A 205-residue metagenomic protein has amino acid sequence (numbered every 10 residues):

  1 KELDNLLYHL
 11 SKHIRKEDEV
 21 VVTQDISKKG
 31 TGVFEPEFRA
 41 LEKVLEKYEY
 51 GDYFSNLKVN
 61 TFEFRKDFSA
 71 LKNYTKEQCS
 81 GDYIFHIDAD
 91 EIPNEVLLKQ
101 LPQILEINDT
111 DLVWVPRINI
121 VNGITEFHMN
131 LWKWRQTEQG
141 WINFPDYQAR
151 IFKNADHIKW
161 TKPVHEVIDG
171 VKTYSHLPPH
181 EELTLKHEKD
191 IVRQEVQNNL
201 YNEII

Functional and structural regions predicted by a protein language model:
K1, K28, E91-I92, I120: Short acidic, S/G/P-rich loop/turn micro-motifs used as interaction or catalytic elements
K1-L7: A structural helix-start
L7-T61: Acidic donor-binding segment of Leloir-type glycosyltransferases
K12, E77-Q78: Solvent-exposed polar/charged
E19, G81-Y83: Well-ordered beta-strand positions
F68-K76, Y83, I92-I205: Catalytic-site signature of metal-activated, phosphate-bearing donor transferases, centered on the GT-A/GT-A-like
